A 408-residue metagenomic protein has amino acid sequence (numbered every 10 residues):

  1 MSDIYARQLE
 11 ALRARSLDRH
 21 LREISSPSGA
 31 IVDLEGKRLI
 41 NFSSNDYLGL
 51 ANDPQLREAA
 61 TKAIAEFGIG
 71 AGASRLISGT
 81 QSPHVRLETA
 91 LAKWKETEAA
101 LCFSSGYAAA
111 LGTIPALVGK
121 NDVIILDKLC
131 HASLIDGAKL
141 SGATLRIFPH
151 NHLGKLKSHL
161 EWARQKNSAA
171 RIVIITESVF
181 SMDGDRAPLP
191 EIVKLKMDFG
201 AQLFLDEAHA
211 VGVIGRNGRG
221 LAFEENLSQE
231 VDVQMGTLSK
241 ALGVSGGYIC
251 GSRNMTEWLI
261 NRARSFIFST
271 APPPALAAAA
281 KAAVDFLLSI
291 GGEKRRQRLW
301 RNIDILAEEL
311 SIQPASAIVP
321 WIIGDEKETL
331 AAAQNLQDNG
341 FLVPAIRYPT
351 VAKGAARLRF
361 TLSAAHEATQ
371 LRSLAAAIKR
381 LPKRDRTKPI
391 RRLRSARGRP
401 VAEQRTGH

Functional and structural regions predicted by a protein language model:
I4-I69, A201: N-terminal "arm"/small-domain region of PLP-dependent enzymes with the aminotransferase-like
L50, R295-G340, T350, G354-A355 (+2 more regions): Conserved PLP-binding catalytic core of the aspartate aminotransferase-like
P54, E58-K62, E66, K93 (+3 more regions): PLP-dependent enzyme catalytic core of the Aspartate aminotransferase-like
E58, K62-G106: Conserved N-terminal alpha-helix of the aminotransferase class I/II PLP-enzyme fold
T113-A132: Conserved PLP-anchoring active-site segment centered on the Schiff-base-forming lysine
R146, H150-L205: Active-site phosphate-binding strand-loop segment of PLP-dependent enzymes
G200, G220-L238, E257-N261: Conserved active-site segment immediately N-terminal to the catalytic lysine that forms the internal aldimine
T237, A241-Q313: PLP-dependent aminotransferase class I/II
